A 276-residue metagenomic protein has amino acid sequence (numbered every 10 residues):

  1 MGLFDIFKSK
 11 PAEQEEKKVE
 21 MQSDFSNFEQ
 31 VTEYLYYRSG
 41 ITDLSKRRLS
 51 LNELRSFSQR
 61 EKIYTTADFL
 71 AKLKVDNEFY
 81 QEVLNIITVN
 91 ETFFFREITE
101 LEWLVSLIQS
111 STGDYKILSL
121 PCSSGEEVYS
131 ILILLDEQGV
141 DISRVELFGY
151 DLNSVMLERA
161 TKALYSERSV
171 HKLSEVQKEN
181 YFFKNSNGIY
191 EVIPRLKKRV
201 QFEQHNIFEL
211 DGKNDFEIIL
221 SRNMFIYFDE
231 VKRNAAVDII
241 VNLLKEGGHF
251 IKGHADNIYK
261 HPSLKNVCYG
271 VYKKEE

Functional and structural regions predicted by a protein language model:
G2-Y115, I218, L244: A short N-terminal interaction module
S106-Q109, I133-E137, K162, N242: Short, well-ordered alpha-helices that flank and scaffold nucleotide-derived cofactor binding pockets
D114-E127, E146-F148: Conserved class I S-adenosyl-L-methionine
S124-V140: Conserved SAM-binding loop of SAM-dependent methyltransferases across substrates and taxa, primarily the Class I
S143-L220, M224-F228, K232, N257-I258 (+1 more regions): Extended basic-aromatic, gly/pro-enriched interface segments that bind polyanionic ligands
N234-E246: A short glycine-rich, Lys/Arg-flanked "PGG" loop and its adjoining helix->strand segment in the class I
G247-H254: Conserved beta-strand signature within the Rossmann-like core of class I S-adenosyl-L-methionine
I258-E276: Core SAM-dependent methyltransferase catalytic element
